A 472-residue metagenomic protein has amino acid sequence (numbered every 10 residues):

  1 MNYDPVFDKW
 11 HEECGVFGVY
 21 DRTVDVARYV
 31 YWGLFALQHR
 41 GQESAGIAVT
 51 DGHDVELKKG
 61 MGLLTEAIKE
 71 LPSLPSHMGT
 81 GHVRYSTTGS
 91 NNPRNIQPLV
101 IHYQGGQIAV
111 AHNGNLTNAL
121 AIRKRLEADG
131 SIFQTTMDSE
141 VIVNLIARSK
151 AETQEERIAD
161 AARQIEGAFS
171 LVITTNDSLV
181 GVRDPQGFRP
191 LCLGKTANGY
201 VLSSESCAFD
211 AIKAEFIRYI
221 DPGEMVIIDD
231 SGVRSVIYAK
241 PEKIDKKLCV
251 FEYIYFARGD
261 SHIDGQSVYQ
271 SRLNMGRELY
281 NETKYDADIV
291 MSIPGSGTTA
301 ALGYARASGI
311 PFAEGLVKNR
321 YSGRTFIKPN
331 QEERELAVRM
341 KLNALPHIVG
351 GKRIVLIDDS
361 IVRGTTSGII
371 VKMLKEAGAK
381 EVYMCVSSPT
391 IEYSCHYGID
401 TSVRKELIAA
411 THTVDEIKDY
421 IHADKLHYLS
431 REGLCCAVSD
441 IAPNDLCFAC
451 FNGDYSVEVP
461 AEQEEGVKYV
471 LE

Functional and structural regions predicted by a protein language model:
M1-P222, I227-A287, I293, E381: Conserved short alpha-helical segments that host acidic/polar catalytic motifs at enzyme active sites
V26, T87-T88, N118, F188-R189 (+7 more regions): Flexible loop/turn segments at secondary-structure boundaries
A111, T174, V182-R183, G194 (+11 more regions): Generic beta-strand/beta-sheet core signal
S131, A151-E152, E282-D288, R306-A313 (+2 more regions): Secondary-structure transition/capping motifs at alpha-helix termini and the adjoining loop/turn into the next element
T135, E140-V143, F312-G323, Y420-V438: A conserved beta-strand->alpha-helix junction
D160, A208, E215-F216, G223-E224 (+4 more regions): Phosphate/diphosphate-binding loops
A162, D177-S178, K213-Y219, K372-E472: PRPP-dependent phosphoribosyltransferase catalytic core
G309-V355, T365, E392-D400: Short, glycine/charge-rich flexible loops or terminal/linker lids adjacent to PRPP-binding catalytic cores
